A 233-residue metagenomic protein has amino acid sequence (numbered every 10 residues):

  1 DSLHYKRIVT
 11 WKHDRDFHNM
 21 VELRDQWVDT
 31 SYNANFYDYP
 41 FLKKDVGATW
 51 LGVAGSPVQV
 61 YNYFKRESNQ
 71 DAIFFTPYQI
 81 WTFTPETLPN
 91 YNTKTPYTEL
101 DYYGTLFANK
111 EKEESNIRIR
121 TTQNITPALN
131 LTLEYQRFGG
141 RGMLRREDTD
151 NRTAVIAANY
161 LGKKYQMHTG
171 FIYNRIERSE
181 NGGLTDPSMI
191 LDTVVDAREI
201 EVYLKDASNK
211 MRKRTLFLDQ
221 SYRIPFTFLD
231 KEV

Functional and structural regions predicted by a protein language model:
S2-T95: Acidic, small-polar-rich N-terminal luminal/periplasmic segments of exported/outer-membrane proteins
K44, A48-T49, M143-T153, A157-L216: Outer-membrane beta-barrel translocator/channel fold
D71-P77, T84-N90, K94-R120, G142-M143: Short strand-turn segments of transmembrane beta-barrel domains in outer membranes, especially the first one or two
E86-T95, I125-A128, K164, P225-V233: Short loop/turn motifs that connect adjacent beta-strands in outer-membrane beta-barrel proteins
L100-G104, Y135-R137, T169-Y173, V233: Transmembrane beta-barrel strands of outer-membrane/channel proteins
T105, F138-G140, N174-S179, P225-T227: Structural signature of outer-membrane beta-barrel domains
E114-V155: Surface-exposed extracellular loop regions of Gram-negative outer-membrane beta-barrel proteins
I119-Q123, I156-Y160, L218-I224: Residues on the lipid-exposed face of transmembrane beta-strands in outer-membrane beta-barrel proteins
